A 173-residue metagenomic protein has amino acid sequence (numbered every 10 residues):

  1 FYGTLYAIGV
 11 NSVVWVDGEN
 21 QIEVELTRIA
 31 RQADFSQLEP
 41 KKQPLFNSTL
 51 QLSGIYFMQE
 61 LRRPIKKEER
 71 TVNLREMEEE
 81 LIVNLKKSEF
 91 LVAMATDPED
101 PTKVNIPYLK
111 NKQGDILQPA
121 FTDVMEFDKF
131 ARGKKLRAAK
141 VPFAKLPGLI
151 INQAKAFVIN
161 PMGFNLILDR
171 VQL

Functional and structural regions predicted by a protein language model:
F1-L173: An interfacial alpha-helical scaffold signature
